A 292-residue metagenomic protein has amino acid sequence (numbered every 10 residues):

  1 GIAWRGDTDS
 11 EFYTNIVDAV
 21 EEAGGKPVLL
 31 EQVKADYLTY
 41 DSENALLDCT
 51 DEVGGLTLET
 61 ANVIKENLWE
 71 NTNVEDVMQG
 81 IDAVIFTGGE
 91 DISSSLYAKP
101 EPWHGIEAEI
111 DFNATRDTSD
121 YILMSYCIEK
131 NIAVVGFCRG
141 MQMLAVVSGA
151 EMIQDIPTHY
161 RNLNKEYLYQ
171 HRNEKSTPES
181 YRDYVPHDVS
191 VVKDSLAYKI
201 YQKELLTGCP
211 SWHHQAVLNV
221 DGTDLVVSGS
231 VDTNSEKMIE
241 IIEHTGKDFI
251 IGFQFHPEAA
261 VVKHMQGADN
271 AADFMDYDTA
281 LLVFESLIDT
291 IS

Functional and structural regions predicted by a protein language model:
G1-F137, V146-I153, P157-K203, G208 (+4 more regions): N-terminal beta1-alpha1 cap of cysteine-dependent amidohydrolase-like domains
Q142: Cytosolic ligand/metal-binding cores
I251-F255: Active-site-proximal beta-strand elements of phosphoester/diester hydrolases
